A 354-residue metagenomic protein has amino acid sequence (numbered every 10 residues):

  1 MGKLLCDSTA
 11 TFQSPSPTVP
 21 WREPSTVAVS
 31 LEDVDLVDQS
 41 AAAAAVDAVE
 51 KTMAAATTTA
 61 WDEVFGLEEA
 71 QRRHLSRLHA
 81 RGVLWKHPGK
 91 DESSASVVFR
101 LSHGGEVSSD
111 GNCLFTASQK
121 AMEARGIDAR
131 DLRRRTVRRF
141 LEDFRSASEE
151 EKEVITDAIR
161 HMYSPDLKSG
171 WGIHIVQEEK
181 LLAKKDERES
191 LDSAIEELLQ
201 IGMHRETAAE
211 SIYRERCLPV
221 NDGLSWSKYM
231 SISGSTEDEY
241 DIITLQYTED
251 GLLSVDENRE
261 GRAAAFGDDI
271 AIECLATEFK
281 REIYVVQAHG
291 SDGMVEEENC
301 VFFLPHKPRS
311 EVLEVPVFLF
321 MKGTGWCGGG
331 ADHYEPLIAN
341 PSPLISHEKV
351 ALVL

Functional and structural regions predicted by a protein language model:
M1-A28: N-terminal intrinsically disordered, low-complexity regulatory segments of eukaryotic proteins
P20-R22, V27-R81: Eukaryotic intrinsically disordered, low-complexity, charge-rich
E69-S102, D110-S291: Papain-like cysteine protease catalytic cores
G105-S108, L114, Y284-V286, F318-F320 (+1 more regions): Beta-strand cores of modular interaction/reader domains in eukaryotic scaffold and signaling proteins, especially PDZ
A271, Y284-R309: Short, structured protein-protein interaction patches enriched in aromatics and acidic/basic residues, typified by
L304-L354: A recognition module on extended beta-rich or small alphabeta surfaces enriched in W/G with H and D/E
